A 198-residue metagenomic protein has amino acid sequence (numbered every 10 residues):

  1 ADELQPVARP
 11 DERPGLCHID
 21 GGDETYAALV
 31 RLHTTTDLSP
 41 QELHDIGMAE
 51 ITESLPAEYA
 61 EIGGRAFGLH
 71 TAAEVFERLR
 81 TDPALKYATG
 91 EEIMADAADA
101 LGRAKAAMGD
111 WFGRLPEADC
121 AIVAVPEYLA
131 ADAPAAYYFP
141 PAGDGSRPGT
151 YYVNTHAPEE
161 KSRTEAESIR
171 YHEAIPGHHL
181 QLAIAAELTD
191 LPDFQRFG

Functional and structural regions predicted by a protein language model:
A1-G198: N-terminal maturation segment of proteins
